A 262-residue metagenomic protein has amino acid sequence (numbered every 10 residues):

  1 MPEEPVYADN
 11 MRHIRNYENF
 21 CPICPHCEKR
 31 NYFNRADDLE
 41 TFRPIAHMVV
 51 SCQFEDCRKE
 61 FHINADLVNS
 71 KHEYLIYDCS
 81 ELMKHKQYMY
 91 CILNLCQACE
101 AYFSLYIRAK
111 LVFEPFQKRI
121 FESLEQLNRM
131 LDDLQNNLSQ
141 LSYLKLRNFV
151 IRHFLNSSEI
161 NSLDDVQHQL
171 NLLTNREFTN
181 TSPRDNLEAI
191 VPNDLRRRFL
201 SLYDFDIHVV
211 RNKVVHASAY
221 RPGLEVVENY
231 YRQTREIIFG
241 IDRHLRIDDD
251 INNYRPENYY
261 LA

Functional and structural regions predicted by a protein language model:
M1-Y74: N-terminal cysteine/histidine-rich coordination modules
H47-V49, L93, R211: Broad gene-expression machinery/nucleic-acid interaction feature
Q53-E55, S80-E81, N186-L187: Short amphipathic alpha-helical segments, especially helix-boundary/capping motifs
A65-P183, L200-D206, N253-N258: Amphipathic alpha-helical interface elements
S157-A262: Charge-enriched, short contiguous segments at helix-coil
